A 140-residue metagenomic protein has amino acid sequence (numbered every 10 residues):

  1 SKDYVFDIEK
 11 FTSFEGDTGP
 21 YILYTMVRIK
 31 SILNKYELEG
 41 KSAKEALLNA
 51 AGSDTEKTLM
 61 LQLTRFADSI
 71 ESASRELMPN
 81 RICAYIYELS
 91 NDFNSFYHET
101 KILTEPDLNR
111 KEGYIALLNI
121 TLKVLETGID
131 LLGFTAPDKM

Functional and structural regions predicted by a protein language model:
S1-M140: Non-catalytic interaction-recognition regions
